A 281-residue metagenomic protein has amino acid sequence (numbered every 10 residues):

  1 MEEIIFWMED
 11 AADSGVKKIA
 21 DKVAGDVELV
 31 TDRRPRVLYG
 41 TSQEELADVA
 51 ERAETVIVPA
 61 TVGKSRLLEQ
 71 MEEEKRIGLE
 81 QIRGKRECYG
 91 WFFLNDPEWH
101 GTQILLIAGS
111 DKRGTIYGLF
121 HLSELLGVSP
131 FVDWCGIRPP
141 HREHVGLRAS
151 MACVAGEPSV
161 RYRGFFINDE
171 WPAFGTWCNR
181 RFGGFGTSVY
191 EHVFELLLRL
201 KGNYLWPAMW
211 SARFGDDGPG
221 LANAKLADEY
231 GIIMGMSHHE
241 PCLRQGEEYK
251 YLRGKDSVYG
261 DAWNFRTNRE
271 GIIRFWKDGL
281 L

Functional and structural regions predicted by a protein language model:
M1-G156: Contiguous, structured surface segment used for ligand recognition
A12, T31, R66-L68, S159-L281: Aromatic-lined carbohydrate-binding surfaces of glycoside hydrolases
